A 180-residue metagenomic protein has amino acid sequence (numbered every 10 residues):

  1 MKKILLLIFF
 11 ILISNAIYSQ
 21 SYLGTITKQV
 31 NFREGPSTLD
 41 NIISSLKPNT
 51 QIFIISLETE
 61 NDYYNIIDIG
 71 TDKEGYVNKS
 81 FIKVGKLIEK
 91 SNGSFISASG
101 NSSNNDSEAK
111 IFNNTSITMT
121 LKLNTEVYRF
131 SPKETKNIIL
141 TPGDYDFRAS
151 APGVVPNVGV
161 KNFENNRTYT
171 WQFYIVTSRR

Functional and structural regions predicted by a protein language model:
I4-I13: Sec-dependent N-terminal signal peptides
Y18-E34, S45-P48, I55-E58, K83-N105: SH3-family beta-barrel domains
S21, S45-N78, D144, R148-S150: SH3/SH3-like beta-barrel superfamily modules
K28-V30, Y64, I117-M119: Short beta-strand/loop motifs in extracellular/secreted proteins, especially within beta-sandwich accessory domains
P36-N41, P132: Short alpha-helix capping/helix-loop boundary micro-motifs
S37, L57-T59, I69-D72, S80-I82 (+6 more regions): Solvent-exposed coil/turn segments that connect beta secondary-structure elements in extracytoplasmic/periplasmic
Y76-K90, P152-R180: Structured interaction patches on ligand/partner-binding surfaces of diverse proteins
N104-D144, S150-R167, F173: Extended, well-structured beta-strand/loop surface patches that form recognition or cofactor-anchoring regions within
